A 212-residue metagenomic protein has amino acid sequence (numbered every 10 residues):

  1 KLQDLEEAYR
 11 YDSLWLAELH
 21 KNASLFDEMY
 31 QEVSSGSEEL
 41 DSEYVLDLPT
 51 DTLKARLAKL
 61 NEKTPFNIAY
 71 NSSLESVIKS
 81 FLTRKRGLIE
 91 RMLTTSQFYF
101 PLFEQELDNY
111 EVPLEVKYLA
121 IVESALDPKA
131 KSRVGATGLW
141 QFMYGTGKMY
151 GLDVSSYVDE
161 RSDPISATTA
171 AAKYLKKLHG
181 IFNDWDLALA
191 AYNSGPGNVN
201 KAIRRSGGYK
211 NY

Functional and structural regions predicted by a protein language model:
K1-Y110: An acidic, Gly/Ser/Thr/Pro-rich helix-cap/linker signature
L48-T52, K63, L114-K117, I121 (+2 more regions): Extracytoplasmic
V77-R91, L126-A136, Q141-L187, A202-Y212: Substrate-binding clefts and substrate-entry loops adjacent to catalytic sites of polymer-processing enzymes acting on
P101, Q105, K117, T169-K176 (+1 more regions): Solvent-exposed, polar/charged alpha-helical surfaces in well-ordered, non-transmembrane soluble domains, broadly
N109-V112, I181: Membrane-interface junctions
V112-K129, A188-N193: Short, functionally critical alpha-helical segments immediately adjacent to catalytic or ligand/cofactor-binding
P196: Active-site-adjacent helix/loop patches that line small-molecule binding or acyl-intermediate pockets
